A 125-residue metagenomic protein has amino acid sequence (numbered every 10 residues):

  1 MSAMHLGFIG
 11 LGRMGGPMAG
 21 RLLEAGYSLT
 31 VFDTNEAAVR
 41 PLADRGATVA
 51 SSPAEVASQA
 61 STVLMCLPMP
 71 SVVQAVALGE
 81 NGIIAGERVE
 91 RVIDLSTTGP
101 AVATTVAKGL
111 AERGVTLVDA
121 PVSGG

Functional and structural regions predicted by a protein language model:
M1-M65, L95: NAD(P)+-binding Rossmann beta1-loop-alpha1 motif at the extreme N-terminus of oxidoreductases
A54-S58, T62-V63, S71-G125: Rossmann-like NAD(P)(H) cofactor-binding subdomain of soluble oxidoreductases
